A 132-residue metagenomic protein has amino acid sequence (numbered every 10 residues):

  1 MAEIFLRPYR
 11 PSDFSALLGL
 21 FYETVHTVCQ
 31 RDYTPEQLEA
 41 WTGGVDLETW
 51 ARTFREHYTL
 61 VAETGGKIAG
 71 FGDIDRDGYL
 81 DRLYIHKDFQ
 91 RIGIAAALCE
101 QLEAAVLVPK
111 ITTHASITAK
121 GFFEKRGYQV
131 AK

Functional and structural regions predicted by a protein language model:
M1-S15: Conserved N-terminal entry element of GNAT/NAT acetyltransferase domains
L18, Y22-E48: Conserved GNAT-fold acetyl-CoA-binding loop/helix
V45-V61: A short helix-loop-beta-strand connector motif used in the catalytic cores of GNAT acetyltransferases and, in some
H57-G70, D75: Conserved beta-hairpin
R76-D88, H114: Conserved acetyl-CoA binding element of GNAT-fold acetyltransferases
I85-K87, R91-A104, K125: Conserved acetyl-CoA-binding loop-helix of GNAT-fold acetyltransferases
A96, I117-K132: Conserved active-site alpha-helix within GNAT-family acetyltransferase domains
A105-T118: Conserved GNAT acetyl-CoA-binding A-motif
